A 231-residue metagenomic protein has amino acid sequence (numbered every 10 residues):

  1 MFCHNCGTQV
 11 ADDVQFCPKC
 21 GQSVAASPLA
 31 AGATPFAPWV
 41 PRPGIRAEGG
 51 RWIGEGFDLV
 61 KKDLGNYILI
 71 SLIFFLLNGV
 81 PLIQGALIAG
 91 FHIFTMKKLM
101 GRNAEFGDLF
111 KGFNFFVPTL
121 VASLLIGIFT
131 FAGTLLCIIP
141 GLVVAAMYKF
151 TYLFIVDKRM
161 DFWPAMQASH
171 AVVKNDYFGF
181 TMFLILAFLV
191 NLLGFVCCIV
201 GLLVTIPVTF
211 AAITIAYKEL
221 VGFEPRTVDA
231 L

Functional and structural regions predicted by a protein language model:
M1-A33: Cys/His-rich metal-coordination motifs, chiefly Zn-binding "fingers/knuckles"
L29-F57: Intrinsically disordered, low-complexity cytosolic tails and juxtamembrane linkers of membrane/envelope proteins
F36-G44, F75-N103, G127-Q167, N191-T227: Selective recognition of hydrophobic, aromatic-rich stretches within alpha-helical transmembrane segments of polytopic
F57-L72, V117, K174-T181: Membrane-interface helix starts
Y67, K111-T130, T134: Alpha-helical membrane-spanning segments of integral membrane proteins, especially the hydrophobic core of TM bundles
S71-L72, S123-L124, L184-I185, P207: Residue-level recognition of transmembrane alpha-helices in multi-pass small-molecule transporters/permeases
L99-F115: Membrane-interface interhelical connector segments
